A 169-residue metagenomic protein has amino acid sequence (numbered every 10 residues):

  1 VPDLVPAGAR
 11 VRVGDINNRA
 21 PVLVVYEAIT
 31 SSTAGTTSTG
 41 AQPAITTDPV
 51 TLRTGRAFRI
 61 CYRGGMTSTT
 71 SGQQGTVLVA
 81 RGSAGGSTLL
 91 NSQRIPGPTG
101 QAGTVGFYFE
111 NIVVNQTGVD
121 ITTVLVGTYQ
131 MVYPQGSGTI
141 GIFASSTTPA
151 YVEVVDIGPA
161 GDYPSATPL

Functional and structural regions predicted by a protein language model:
P2-L169: Extracellular jelly-roll beta-sandwich "head" domains, especially the C-terminal globular C1q domain
